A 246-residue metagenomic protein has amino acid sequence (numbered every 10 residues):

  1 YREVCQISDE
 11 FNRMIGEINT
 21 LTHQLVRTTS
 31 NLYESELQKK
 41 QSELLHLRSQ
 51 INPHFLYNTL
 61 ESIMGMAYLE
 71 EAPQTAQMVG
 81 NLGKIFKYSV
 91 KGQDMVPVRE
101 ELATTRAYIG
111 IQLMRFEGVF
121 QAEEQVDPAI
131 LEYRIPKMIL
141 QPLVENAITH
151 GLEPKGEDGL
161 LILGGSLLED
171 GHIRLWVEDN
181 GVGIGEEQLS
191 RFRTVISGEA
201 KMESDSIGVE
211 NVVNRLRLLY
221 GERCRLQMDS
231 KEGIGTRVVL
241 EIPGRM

Functional and structural regions predicted by a protein language model:
Y1-Q227, R237: Two-component histidine phosphotransfer core
S230: Calcium-binding acidic motifs and repeat modules
T236-R245: Short C-terminal beta-strand
